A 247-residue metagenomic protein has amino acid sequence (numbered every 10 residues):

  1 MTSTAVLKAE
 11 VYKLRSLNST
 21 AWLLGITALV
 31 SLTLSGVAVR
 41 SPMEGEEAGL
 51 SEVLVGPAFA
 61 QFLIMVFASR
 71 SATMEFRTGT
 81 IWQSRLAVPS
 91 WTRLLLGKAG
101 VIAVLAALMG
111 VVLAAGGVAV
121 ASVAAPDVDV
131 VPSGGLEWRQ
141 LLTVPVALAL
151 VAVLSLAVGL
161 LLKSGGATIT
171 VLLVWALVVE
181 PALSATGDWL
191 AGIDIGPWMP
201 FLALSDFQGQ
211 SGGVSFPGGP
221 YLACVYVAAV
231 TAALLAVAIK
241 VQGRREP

Functional and structural regions predicted by a protein language model:
M1-V11: Short, Lys/Arg-rich, polar N-terminal cytosolic tail immediately upstream of the first transmembrane signal-anchor
A5, N18-R70, L95-K163, V174-A185 (+3 more regions): Secretory targeting signals
K13, T73, S84-L86, S155 (+1 more regions): Helix-capping/transition residues at the boundaries of transmembrane alpha-helices and the short helical linkers
E47-G49, A68-A87: Transmembrane helix boundary and interhelical loop/hinge segments in multi-pass membrane proteins
S90-W91: Short coil/turn motifs that cap or connect alpha-helices
I102, T186-I195: A cytosolic-side transmembrane-helix exit/cap motif
V237-P247: Membrane-interface capping segments at transmembrane-helix boundaries
